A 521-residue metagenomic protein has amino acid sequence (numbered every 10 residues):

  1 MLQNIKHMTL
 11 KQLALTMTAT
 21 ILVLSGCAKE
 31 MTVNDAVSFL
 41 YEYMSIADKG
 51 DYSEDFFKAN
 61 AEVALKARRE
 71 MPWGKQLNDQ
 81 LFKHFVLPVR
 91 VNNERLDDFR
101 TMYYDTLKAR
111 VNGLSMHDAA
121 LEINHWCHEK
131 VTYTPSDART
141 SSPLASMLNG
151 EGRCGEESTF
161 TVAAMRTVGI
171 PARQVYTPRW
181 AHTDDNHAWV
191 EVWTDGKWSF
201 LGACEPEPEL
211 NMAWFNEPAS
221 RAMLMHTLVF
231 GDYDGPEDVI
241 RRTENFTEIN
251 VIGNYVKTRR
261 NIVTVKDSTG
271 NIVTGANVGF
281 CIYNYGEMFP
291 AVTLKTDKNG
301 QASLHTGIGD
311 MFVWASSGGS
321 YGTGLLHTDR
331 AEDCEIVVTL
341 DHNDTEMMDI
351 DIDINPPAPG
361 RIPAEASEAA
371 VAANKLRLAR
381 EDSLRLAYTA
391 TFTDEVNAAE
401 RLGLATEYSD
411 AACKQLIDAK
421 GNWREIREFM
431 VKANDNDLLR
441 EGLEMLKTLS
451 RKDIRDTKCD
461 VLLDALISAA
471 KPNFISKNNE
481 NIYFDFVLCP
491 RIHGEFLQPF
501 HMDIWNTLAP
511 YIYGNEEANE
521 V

Functional and structural regions predicted by a protein language model:
L24-G26: C-terminal motif of bacterial Sec signal peptides marking the signal peptidase cleavage site
K29, A109-R110, L114, A119-H125 (+3 more regions): Hydrophobic/aromatic-rich core segments of domains that either
K29-N149, D184-D185, T406-V521: Secondary-structure boundary elements
R242-N254, H327-E368: Extracellular beta-sheet/turn segments enriched in Thr/Pro/Gly and aliphatic residues
R259-G270: A short, amphipathic beta-strand motif
S268-E287, I308-D310: Short, ordered, surface-exposed loop/turn motifs in non-cytosolic proteins
N284-T306: Short, acidic Ser/Thr/Gly-rich low-complexity loop/linker segments typical of extracellular and cell-surface proteins
Q301-V313, S317-S320, H327-R330: Short Pro-Gly-centered beta-turn/loop motif in secreted/extracellular proteins
